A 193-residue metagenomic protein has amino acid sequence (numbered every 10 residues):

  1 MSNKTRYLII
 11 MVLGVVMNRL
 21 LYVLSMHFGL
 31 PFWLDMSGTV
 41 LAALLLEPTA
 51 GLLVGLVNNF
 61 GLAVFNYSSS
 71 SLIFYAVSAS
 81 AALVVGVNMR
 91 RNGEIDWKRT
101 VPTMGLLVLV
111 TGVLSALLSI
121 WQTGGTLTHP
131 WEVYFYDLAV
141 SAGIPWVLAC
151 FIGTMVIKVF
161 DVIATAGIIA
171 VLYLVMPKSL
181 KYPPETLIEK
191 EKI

Functional and structural regions predicted by a protein language model:
M1-K4, M17-R19, L41-P48, V77-S80 (+2 more regions): Phosphate-binding glycine-rich loops and adjacent basic patches that engage nucleotide phosphates, nucleic-acid
M1-L45, T49-F60, S70: Hydrophobic transmembrane alpha-helices
S2-G14, D35, A50-V54, I73-V77 (+3 more regions): Alpha-helical transmembrane segments of integral membrane proteins
R6, I10, N59-D96: Alpha-helical transmembrane segments and their immediate interhelical/interface regions in integral membrane proteins
I10-G14, N18, T39, A43 (+6 more regions): Alpha-helical transmembrane segments in multi-pass membrane proteins
N18, Y22, A43, L62 (+3 more regions): Structural signal for membrane-spanning alpha-helices in multi-pass inner-membrane proteins, emphasizing helix cores
H27-G29, S68, L72, G93-I193: Membrane-embedded alpha-helical hairpins and interfacial helices in multi-pass inner-membrane proteins
